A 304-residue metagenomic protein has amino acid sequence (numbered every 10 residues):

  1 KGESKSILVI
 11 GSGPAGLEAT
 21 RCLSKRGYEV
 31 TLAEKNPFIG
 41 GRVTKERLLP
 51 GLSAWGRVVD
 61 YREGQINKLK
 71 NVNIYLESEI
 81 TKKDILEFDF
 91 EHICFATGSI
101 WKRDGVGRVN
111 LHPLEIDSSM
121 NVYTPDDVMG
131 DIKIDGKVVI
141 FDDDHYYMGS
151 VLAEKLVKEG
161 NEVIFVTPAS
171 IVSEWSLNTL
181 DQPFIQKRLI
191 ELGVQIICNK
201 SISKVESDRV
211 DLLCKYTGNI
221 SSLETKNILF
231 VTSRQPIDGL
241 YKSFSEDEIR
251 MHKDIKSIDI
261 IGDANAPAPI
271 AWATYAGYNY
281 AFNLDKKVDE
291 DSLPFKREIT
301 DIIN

Functional and structural regions predicted by a protein language model:
K1-K35, I39, I74-L86, A96-P113 (+3 more regions): Rossmann-like dinucleotide/flavin-binding elements
G41-E91, W175-S201, R209: N-terminal Rossmann-like dinucleotide/flavin-binding domain of flavoprotein oxidoreductases that bind FAD/FMN
V210-C214: SH3/SH3-like beta-barrel fold
